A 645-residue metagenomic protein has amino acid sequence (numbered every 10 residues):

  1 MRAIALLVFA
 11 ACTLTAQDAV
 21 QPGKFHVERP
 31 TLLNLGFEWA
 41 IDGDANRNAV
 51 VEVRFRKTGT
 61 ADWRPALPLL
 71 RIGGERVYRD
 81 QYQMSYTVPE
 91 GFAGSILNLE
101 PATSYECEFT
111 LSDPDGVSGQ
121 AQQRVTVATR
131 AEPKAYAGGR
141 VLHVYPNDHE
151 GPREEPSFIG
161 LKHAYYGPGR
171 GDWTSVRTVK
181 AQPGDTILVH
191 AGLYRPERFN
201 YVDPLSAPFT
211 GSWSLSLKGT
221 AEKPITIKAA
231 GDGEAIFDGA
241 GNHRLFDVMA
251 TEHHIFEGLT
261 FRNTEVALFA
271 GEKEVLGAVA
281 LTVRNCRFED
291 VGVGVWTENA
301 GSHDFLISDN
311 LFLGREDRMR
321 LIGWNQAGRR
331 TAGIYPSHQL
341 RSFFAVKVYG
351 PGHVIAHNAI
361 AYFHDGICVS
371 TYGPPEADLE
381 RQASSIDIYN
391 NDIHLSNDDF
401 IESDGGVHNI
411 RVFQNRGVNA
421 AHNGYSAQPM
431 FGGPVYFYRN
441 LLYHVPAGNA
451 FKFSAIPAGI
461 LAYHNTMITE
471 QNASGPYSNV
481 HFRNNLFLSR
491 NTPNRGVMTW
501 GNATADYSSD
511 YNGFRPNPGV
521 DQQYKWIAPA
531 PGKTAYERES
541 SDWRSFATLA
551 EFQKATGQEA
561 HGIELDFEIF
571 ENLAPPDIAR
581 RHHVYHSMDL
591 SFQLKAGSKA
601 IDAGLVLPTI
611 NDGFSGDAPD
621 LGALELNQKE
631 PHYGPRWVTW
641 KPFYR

Functional and structural regions predicted by a protein language model:
D42-F55: Solvent-exposed loop/turn segments flanking beta-strands in beta-repeat/beta-sandwich domains
E52-A102: Recognizes extended acidic, P/S/T-rich segments that occur within or adjacent to Ig-like beta-sandwich modules
S112-K134: Extracellular fibronectin type III
Y136-G139, P146-H149, R195-P204, S212-L268 (+2 more regions): Right-handed parallel beta-helix/beta-spiral solenoid domain characteristic of secreted/periplasmic
R140-H190, Y194-P196, F552, D620-A623: Acidic Gly/Asp/Thr-rich repetitive segments characteristic of extracellular carbohydrate-active and adhesion proteins
G151, D185, D203-A207, I322-A345 (+1 more regions): Acidic, glycine- and Ser/Thr-rich low-complexity intrinsically disordered tracts in extracellular/secreted proteins
H190, P224, A230-E234, E252-N263 (+9 more regions): Right-handed parallel beta-helix
